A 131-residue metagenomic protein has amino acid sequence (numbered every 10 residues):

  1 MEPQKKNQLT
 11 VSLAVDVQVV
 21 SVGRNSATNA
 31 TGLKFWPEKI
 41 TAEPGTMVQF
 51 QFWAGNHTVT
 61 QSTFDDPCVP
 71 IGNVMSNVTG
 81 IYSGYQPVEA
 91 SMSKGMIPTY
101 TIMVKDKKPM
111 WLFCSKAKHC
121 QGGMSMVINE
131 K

Functional and structural regions predicted by a protein language model:
Q4-A27, Q121-K131: Extracytoplasmic/periplasmic copper-protein system
V11-Q49: N-terminal edge beta-strand
Q18, K34, M75-K131: Extracellular/periplasmic metallocenter environments
V22-N25, W53, S62, S115 (+1 more regions): Active-site-proximal beta-strand/loop segments in catalytic clefts of secreted hydrolases
W36-T63, T99-D106, M110: Beta-strand cores of secreted/periplasmic/IMS beta-sandwich domains, seen most often in copper-related folds
V59-V78: Short, compositionally biased
